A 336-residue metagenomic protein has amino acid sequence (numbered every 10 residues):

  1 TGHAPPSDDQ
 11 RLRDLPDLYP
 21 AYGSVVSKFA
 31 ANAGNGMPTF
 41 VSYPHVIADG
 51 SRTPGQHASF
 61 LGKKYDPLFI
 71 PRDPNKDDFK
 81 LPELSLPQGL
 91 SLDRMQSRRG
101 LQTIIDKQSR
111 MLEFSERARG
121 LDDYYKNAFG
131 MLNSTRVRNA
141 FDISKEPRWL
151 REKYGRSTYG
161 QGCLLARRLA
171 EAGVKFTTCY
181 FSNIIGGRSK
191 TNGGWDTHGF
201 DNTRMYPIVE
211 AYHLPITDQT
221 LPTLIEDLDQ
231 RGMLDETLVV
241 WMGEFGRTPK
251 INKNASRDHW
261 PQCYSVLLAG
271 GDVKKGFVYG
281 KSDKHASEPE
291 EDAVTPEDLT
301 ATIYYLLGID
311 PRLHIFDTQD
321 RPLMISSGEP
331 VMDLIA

Functional and structural regions predicted by a protein language model:
T1-A336: Ligand-binding pockets and gating/stacking loops
